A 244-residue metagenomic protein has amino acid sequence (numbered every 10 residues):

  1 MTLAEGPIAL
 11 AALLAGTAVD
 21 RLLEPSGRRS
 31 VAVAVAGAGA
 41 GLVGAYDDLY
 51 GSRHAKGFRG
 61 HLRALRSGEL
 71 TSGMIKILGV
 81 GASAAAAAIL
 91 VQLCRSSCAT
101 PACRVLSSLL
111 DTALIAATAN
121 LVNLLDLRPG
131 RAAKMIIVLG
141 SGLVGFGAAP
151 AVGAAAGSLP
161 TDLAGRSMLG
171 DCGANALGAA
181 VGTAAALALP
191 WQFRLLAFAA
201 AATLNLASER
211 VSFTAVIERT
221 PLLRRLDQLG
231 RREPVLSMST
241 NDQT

Functional and structural regions predicted by a protein language model:
M1-V211, A215: "…together with the soluble PPM/PP2C metallo-phosphatase catalytic core" -> "…together with the soluble PPM/PP2C
A200-T244: Membrane-proximal soluble regions of multi-pass membrane proteins
